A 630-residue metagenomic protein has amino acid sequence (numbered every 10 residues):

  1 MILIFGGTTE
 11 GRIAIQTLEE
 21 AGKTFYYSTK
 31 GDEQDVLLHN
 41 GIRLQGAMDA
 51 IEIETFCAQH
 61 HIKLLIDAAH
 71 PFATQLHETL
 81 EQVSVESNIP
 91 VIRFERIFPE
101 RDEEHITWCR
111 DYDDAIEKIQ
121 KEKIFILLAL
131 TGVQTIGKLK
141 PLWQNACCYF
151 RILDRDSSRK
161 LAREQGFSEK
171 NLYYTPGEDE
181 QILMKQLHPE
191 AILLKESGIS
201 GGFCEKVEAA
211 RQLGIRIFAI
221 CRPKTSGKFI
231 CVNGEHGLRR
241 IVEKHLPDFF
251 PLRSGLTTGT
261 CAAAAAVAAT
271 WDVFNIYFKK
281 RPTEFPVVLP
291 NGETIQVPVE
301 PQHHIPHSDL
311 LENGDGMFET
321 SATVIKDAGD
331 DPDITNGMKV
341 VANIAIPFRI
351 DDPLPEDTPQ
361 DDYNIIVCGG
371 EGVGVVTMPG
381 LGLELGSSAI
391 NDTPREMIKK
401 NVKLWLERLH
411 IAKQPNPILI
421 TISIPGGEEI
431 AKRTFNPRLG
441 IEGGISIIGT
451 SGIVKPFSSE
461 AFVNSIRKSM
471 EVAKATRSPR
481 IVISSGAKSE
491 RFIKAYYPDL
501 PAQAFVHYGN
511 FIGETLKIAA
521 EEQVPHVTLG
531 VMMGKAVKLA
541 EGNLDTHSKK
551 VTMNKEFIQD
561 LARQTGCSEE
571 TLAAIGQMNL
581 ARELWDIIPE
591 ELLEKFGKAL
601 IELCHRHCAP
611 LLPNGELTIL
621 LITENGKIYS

Functional and structural regions predicted by a protein language model:
Y26-M48, E103-I106, R159-Q165, T294-V299: N-terminal beta-loop-helix "entrance" segment that forms/cooperates in small-molecule cofactor or anionic ligand
Y27-D35, F94-P99, V133-T135, L153-S157 (+2 more regions): Short, polar loop motifs at secondary-structure junctions
G41-C57, N171-D179: Glycine-rich, highly charged phosphate/nucleotide-binding loops
C57, L64-A115: Glycine/small-residue-rich loop that forms an oxyanion/phosphate-binding "nest" at active or ligand-binding sites
A129-L172, G177: Anionic-ligand binding region
L161-L213, F218-R222: A C-terminal functional module that forms or caps the active site or interfaces directly with catalytic machinery
F249-H410, N416-R433, P437: Generic N-terminal targeting/processing segments that precede catalytic cores or assembly contacts
R253-L256, L439, I445, T450-I588 (+3 more regions): A structural signal for small-residue-enriched, beta-sheet-centric alpha/beta enzyme cores and oligomeric scaffold folds
